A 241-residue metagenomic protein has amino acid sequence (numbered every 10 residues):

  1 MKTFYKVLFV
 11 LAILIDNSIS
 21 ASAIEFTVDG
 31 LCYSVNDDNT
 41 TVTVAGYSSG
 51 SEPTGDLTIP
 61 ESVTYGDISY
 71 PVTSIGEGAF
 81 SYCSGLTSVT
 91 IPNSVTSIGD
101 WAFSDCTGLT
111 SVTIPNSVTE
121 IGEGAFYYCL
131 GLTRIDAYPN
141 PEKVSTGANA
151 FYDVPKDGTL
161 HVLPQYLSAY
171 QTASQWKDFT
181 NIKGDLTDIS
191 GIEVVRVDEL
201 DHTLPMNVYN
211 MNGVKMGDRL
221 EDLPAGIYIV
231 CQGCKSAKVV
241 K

Functional and structural regions predicted by a protein language model:
M1-V7, K241: Positively charged n-region of N-terminal signal peptides that target proteins for export
V7-N17: Bacterial N-terminal signal peptides
S20-E25, C32: Boundary at the C-terminal end of the N-terminal hydrophobic targeting segment
G30, D37-T41, E52-S74, S84-S97 (+4 more regions): Structural signature of tandem-repeat unit edges
E61, G124, S145-Y152, Q171 (+1 more regions): Short, T/G/N/S-enriched strand-turn elements that build extracellular solenoid repeat scaffolds
E77-A79, G99-S104, G122-Y127, A148-A150: Consensus positions within tandem repeat domains that build extended binding/scaffold surfaces
T172-G191: A recurrent domain-boundary module in secreted/ectodomain proteins
D188-K241: C-terminal outer-membrane/trafficking sorting elements
